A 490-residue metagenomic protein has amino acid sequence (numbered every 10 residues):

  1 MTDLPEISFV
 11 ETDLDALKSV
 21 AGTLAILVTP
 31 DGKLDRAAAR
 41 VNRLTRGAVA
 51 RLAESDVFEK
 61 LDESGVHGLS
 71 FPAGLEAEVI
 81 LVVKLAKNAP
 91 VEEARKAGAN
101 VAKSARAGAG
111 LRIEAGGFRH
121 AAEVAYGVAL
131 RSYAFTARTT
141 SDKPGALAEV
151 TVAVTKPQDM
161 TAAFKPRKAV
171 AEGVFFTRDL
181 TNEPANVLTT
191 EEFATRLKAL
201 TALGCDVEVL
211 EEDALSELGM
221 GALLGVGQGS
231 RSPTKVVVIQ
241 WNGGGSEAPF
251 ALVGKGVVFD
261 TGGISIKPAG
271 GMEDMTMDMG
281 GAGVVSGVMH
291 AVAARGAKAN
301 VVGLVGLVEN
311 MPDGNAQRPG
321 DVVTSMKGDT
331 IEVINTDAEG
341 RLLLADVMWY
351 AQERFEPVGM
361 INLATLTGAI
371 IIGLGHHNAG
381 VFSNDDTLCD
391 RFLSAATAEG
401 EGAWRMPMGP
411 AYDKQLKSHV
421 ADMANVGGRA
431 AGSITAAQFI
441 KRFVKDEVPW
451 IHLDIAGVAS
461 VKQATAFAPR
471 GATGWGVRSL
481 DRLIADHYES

Functional and structural regions predicted by a protein language model:
M1-G256: Short amphipathic alpha-helical segment within the helicase RecA-like ATPase core that mediates nucleic-acid
T2, E59-D62, E76, E191-S490: A generic structural signal for tightly packed, nonpolar segments enriched in small/aliphatic residues
